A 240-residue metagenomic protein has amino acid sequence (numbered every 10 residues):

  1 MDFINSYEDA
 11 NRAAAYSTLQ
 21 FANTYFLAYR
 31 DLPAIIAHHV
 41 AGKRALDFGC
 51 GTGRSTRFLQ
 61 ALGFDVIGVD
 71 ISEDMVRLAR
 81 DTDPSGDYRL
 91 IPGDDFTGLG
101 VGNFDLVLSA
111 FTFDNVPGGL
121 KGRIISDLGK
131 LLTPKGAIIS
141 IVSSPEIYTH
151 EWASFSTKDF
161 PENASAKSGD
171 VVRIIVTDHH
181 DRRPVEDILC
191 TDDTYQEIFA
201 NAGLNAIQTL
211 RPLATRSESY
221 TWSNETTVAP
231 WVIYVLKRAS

Functional and structural regions predicted by a protein language model:
M1-V40, R54, F58: Conserved class I S-adenosyl-L-methionine
G42-R44: Nucleotide donor/acceptor-binding cores
L46, T52-F96: Class I SAM-dependent methyltransferase SAM/SAH-binding core
G98-V107: A short acidic, Gly/Pro-enriched loop at the edge of an enzyme's catalytic core that lines a small-molecule cofactor
L106-L120: A short SAM/SAH-binding and catalytic strip from SAM-dependent methyltransferases
G122-P134: A short glycine-rich, Lys/Arg-flanked "PGG" loop and its adjoining helix->strand segment in the class I
I138-E197: SAM-dependent methyltransferase
A202-S240: C-terminal lobe and adjacent flexible extensions of AdoMet/dcAdoMet transferase-like proteins
